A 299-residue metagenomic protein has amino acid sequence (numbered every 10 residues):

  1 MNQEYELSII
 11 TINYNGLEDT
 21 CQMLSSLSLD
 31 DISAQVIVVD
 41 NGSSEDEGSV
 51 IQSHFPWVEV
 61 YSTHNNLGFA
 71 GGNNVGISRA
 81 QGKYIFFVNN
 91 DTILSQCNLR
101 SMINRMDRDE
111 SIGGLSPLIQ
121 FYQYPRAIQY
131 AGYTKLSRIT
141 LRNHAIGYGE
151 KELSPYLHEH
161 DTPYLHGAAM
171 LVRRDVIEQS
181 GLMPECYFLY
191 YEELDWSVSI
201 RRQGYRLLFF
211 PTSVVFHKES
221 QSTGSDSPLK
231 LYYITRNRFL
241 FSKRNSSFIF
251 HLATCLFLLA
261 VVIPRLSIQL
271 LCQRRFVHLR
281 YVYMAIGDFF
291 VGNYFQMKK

Functional and structural regions predicted by a protein language model:
L17, S26, D40-S49, N65: A conserved acidic beta->alpha catalytic loop
S25-A34: Short, acidic, metal-binding catalytic loop of nucleotide-sugar glycosyltransferases
S33-G42, E59-T63: Short beta-strand/loop segment that forms part of the nucleotide-sugar
D46, T92-R105: Acidic donor-binding/catalytic loop of UDP-sugar-dependent glycosyltransferases, especially processive GT2
S62-A80, N90, S101: Glycine-rich, basic loop-to-helix element that forms the pyrophosphate-binding segment of sugar-nucleotide handling
I85: Short aromatic/hydrophobic "clamp" motif used to bind/position activated sugar donors
R100-G181, C186: Acidic/His-rich active-site region of diverse nucleotide-sugar glycosyltransferases
L229-N237, F248-K299: Non-catalytic, C-terminal membrane-associated alpha-helical segments of glycosyltransferases
